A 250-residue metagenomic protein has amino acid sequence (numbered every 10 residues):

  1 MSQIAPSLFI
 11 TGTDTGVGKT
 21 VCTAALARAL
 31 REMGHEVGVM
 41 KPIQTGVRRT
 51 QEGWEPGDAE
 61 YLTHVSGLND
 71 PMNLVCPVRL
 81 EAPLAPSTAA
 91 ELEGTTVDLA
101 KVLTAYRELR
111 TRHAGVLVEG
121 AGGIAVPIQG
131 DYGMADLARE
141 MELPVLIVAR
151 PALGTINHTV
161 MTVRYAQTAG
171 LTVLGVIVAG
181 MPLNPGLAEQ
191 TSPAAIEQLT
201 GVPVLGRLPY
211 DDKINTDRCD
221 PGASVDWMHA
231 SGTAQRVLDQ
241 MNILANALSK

Functional and structural regions predicted by a protein language model:
S2-S7, V21-T96, A100, A105-E108: N-terminal phosphate/diphosphate-binding loop that engages ATP/GTP or pyrophosphate donors across diverse enzyme folds
I10-T11: Hydrophobic anchor at the beta1->P-loop junction of P-loop NTPases
V17-G18: Conserved glycine(s) of the Walker
V37, V116, V145, V173-L174: Hydrophobic anchor at the start of a short beta-strand that flanks the dinucleotide cofactor-binding loop
K41, L146-A149, L174-G180: Short internal beta-strands
L62, V102, Y106-G130: Switch II (G3) loop of P-loop NTPases
Q129-A152: Inter-motif core of Ras-like GTPase G domains
R164-K250: C-terminal lobe/tail of nucleotide-utilizing enzymes
